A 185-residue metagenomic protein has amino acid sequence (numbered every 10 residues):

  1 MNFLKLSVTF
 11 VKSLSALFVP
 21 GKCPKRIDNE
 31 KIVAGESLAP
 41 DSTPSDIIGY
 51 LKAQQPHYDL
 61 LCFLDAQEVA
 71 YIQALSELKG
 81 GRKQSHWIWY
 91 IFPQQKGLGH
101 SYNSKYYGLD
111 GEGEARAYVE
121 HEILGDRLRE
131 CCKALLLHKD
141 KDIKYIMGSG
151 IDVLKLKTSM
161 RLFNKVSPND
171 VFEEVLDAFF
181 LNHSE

Functional and structural regions predicted by a protein language model:
N2-A34: Low-complexity, charge- and small-residue-enriched intrinsically disordered regions
P24, E30, G35-V69: Extreme N-terminal tail/first-helix region
Q67-K79: A long, hydrophobic alpha-helical segment
E77-E112: Hydrophobic/aromatic-rich, well-ordered segments within soluble, folded domains that form packed cores
K83-Y90, R127, D152-L156, V171-V175: Residue-level detector of well-ordered alpha-helical segments, enriched for hydrophobic/aromatic packing positions
Y90-P93, K155-V166: Short, hydrophobic/amphipathic alpha-helical patches that form generic packing surfaces within helical domains
Y118-R161: Mid-chain, well-packed structural core segment of small domains
V166-E185: Charged phosphate-binding loop/patch that engages nucleotide di/tri-phosphates or the phosphate backbone of nucleic
